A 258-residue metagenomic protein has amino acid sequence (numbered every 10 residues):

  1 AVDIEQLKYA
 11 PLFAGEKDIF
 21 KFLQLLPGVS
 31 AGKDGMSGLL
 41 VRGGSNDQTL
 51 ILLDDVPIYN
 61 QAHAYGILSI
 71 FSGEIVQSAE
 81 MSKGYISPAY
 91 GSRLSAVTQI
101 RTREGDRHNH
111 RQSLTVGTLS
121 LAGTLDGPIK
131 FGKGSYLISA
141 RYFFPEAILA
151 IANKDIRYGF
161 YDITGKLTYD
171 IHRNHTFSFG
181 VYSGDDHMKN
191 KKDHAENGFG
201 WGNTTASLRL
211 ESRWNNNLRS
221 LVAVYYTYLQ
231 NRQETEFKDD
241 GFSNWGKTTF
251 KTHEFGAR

Functional and structural regions predicted by a protein language model:
A1-T49, L53-I86, V97, R103-E104: Periplasmic N-terminal accessory/gating domains of Gram-negative outer-membrane beta-barrel systems
G32-D34, G44, E74, R93 (+3 more regions): A short, compositionally biased micro-patch
D34, R93, R107, L114-T118 (+3 more regions): Transmembrane beta-barrel outer-membrane domains
G38, S78, K83, V97-Q99 (+6 more regions): Membrane-embedded beta-strand positions in outer-membrane beta-barrel channels/transporters
G66-S69, Q77-P88, A96-G127, S135-Y158: Short strand-turn segments of transmembrane beta-barrel domains in outer membranes, especially the first one or two
D106, A122, F144-A150, D185-K191 (+3 more regions): Gram-negative outer-membrane beta-barrel proteins
N109-R111, I148-K154, K189-N197, T205-R209 (+2 more regions): Extracellular loop and loop/strand-boundary signature of outer-membrane beta-barrel proteins
G117-F144, K154-H187, G198-Y226: Transmembrane beta-barrel wall of Gram-negative outer-membrane proteins
